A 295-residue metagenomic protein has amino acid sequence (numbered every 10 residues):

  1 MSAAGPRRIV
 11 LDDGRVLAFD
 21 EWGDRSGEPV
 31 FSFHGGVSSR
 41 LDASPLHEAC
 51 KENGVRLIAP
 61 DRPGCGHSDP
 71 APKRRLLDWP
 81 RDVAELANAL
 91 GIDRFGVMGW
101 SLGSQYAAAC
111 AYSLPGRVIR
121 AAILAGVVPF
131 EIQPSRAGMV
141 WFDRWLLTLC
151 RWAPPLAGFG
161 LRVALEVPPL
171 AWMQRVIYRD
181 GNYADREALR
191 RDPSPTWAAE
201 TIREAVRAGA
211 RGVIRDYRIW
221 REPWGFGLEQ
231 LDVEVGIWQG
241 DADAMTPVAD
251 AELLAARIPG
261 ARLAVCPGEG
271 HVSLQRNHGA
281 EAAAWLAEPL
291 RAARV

Functional and structural regions predicted by a protein language model:
M1-W22: N-terminal cap/lid segment of alpha/beta-hydrolase-fold proteins
R15-H67: Conserved HGGG/HGGXW glycine-rich cap/lid loop of the alpha/beta-hydrolase fold
D78-G96: Conserved acidic catalytic loop of the alpha/beta-hydrolase fold
R94-A137: Conserved hydrolase catalytic core segment
W141-F226: Alpha/beta-hydrolase
L231, I237-Q239, D243: Short beta-strand/loop motif that positions the catalytic acidic residue of the alpha/beta-hydrolase fold
A244-D250: Conserved alpha/beta-hydrolase "acid-adjacent" motif
G260-V295: Catalytic active-site module of serine/aspartate enzymes centered on a nucleophile-bearing elbow/loop
